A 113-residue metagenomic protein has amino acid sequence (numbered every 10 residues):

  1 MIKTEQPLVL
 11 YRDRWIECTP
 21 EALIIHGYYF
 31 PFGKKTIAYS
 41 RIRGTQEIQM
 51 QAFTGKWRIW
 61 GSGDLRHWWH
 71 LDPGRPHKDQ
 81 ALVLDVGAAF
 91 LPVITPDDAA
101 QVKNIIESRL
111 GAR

Functional and structural regions predicted by a protein language model:
M1-E21, K34-T36, E47, I59 (+4 more regions): Anionic N-terminal interaction surfaces
L23-G27, G44-T45: Short hydrophobic/aromatic-rich beta-strand segments that constitute the beta-sheet cores of beta-sandwich/beta-barrel
H26-F30, G87: Secondary-structure transition/turn motif
Y29-G33, Q46-S62: Short acidic, Gly/Pro-enriched loop/turn segments at secondary-structure junctions
S40, A52-T54, R109-A112: Hydrophobic alpha-helical segments
S40-R41, P96-Q101: A short, sequence-level motif marking secondary-structure junctions
R66-P73: Short, P/G- and charge-enriched loop/turn segments at secondary-structure junctions
V102-I106: Hydrophobic side chains in well-ordered alpha-helices
